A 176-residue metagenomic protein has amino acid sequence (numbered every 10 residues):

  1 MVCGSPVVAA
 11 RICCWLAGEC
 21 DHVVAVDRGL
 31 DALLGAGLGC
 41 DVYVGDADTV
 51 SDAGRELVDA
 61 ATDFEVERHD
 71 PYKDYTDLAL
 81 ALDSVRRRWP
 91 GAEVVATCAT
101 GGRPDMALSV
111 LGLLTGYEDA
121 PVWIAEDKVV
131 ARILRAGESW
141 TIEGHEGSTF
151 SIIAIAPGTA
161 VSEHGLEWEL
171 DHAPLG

Functional and structural regions predicted by a protein language model:
M1-D59: N-terminal beta-strand-loop-alpha-helix module at the start of alpha/beta ligand-binding or catalytic domains
V2, V24-D27, G45, E67-R68 (+2 more regions): General beta-strand structural signal in soluble alpha/beta enzymes
A9-R11, Y75-A81, R103-L108: Short glycine/serine/threonine-rich phosphate/pyrophosphate-binding segments that cradle anionic phosphate groups
C20, C40, T62-D63, G91 (+1 more regions): Short, well-ordered alpha-helix to beta-strand connector turns
L30-A32, T49-D52, Y75, R103 (+1 more regions): Short gly/pro/ser/thr-enriched loop/turn and capping motifs at secondary-structure boundaries
T62-W89: Short phosphate-binding loop-to-helix
V85, E93-E138: Anionic-ligand-binding alpha/beta catalytic cores of soluble enzymes and soluble regulatory domains that recognize
D127, L134-G176: Long, charged alpha-helical interface segments
